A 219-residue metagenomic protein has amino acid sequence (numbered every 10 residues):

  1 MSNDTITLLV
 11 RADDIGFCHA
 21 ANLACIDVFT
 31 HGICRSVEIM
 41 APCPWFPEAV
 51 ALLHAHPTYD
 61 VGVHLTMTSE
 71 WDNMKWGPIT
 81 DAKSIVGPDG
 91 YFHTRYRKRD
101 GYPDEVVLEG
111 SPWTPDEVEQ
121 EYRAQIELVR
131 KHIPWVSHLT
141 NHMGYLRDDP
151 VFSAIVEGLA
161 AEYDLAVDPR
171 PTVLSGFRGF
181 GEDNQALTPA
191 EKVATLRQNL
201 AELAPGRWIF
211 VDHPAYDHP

Functional and structural regions predicted by a protein language model:
T7-C18, V107-E119: Active-site mouth loops of central-metabolism enzymes
T7-L9, C34-E38, T58-H64, V136-T140 (+2 more regions): Structural preference for beta-strand elements that scaffold enzyme active sites
T7-R11, F17, I79-A82, H93 (+1 more regions): C-terminal active-site subregion of NodB/CE4 polysaccharide deacetylases
A12, E38-P42, V63-S69, Y96 (+3 more regions): A cross-domain feature marking catalytic cores of carbohydrate-active enzymes and several ubiquitous metabolic/repair
H19-P44: A short alpha/beta connector and helix-capping loop motif
C25-H31, F46-D60, P78-T80, S84-G87 (+2 more regions): Acidic (Asp/Glu)-rich catalytic clusters
M74-E109, P219: Active-site gating loops and adjacent loop-to-helix segments of metal-dependent hydrolytic enzymes
E109-R197, A201: Catalytic domains of cell-wall/extracellular-matrix polysaccharide-remodeling enzymes, centered on de-N-acetylation
